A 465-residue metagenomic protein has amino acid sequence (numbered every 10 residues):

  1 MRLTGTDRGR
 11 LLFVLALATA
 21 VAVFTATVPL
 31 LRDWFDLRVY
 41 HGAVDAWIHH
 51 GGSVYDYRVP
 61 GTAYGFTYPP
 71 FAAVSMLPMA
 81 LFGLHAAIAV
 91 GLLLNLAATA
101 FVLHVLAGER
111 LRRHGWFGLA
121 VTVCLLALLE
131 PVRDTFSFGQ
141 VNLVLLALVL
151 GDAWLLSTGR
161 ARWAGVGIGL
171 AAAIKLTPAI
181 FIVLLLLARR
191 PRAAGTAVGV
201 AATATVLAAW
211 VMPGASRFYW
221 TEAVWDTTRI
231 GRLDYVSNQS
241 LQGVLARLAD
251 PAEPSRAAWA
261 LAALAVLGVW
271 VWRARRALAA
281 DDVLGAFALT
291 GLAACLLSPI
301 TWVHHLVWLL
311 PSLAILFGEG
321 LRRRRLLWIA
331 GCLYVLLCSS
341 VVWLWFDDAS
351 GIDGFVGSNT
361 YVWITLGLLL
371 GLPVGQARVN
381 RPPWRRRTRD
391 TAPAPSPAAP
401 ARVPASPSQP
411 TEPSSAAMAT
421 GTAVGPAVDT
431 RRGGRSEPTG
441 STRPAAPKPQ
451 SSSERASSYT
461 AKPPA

Functional and structural regions predicted by a protein language model:
M1-W163, A188-L306, D353, N380-R389 (+1 more regions): Primarily membrane-embedded glycan-assembly and transfer machineries that use lipid-linked glycans
L81, L185, A314-I315, E319: Active-site catalytic microenvironments for nucleophilic, acid-base chemistry
G83, A98, K175-P178, I182 (+1 more regions): Hydrophobic transmembrane alpha-helices
I168-L185, L297-H305: Transmembrane helices and adjacent periplasmic/lumenal helix-loop junctions of polyprenol-phosphate-dependent
V303-G318: Hydrophobic/aromatic-rich transmembrane helices and adjacent perimembrane loops
F317-P397, A465: Aromatic-enriched
S396, A401-R402, S406-S408, P413-T420 (+2 more regions): Low-acidity, Ser/Thr- and Arg-rich intrinsically disordered low-complexity segments
